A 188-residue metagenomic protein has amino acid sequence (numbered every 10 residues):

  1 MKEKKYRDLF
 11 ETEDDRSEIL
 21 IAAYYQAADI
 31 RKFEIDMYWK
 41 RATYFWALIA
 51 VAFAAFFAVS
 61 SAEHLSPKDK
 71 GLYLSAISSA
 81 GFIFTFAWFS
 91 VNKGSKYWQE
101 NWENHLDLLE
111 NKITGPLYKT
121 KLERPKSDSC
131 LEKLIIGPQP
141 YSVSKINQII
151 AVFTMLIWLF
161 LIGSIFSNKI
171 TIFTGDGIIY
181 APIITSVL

Functional and structural regions predicted by a protein language model:
M1-I21, S61-K68, S164-L188: N-terminal soluble segments of membrane proteins
K2-Q26, E110-D128: Short, charged cytosolic
E13-F56: Cytosolic-side membrane-entry/anchor segment at the start of a transmembrane helix
A47-A80: Long, highly hydrophobic alpha-helical transmembrane signal-anchor segments
L48, A52, A76-I83, F153-G163 (+1 more regions): Lipid-exposed faces of alpha-helical membrane segments in multi-pass integral membrane proteins
A55-A62, I83-K93, F160-I170: Structural signature of transmembrane alpha-helix termini at the membrane-water interface
P67-D128: Inner-leaflet juxtamembrane helices
K126-L188: A hydrophobic membrane-anchoring alpha-helix module
